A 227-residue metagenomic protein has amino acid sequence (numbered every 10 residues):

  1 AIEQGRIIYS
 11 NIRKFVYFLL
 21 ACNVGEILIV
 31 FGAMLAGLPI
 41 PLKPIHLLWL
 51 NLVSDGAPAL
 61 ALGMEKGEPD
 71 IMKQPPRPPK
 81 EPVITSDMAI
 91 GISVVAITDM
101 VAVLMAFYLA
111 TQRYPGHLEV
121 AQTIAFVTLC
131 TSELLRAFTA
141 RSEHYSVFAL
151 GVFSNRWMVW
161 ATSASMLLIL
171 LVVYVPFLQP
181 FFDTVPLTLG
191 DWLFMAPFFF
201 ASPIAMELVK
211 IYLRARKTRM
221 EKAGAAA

Functional and structural regions predicted by a protein language model:
I2-A227: C-terminal transmembrane helices and immediately adjacent loops/tails of multi-pass membrane transport proteins
